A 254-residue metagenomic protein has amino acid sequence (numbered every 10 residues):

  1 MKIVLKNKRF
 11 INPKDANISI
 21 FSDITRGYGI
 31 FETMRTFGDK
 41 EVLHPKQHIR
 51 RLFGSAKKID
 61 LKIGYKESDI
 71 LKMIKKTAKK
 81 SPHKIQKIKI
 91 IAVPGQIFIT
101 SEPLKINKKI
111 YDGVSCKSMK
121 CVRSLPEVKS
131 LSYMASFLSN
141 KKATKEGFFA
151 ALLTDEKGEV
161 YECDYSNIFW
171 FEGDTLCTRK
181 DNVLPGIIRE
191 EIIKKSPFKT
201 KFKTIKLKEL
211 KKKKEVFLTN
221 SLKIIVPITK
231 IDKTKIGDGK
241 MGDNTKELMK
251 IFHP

Functional and structural regions predicted by a protein language model:
M1-K76, V93-P254: Helix-start/capping segments and mature chain N-termini
K79-Q86, F198: Short secondary-structure junctions
K87-A92: ATP-grasp fold ATP-binding core
